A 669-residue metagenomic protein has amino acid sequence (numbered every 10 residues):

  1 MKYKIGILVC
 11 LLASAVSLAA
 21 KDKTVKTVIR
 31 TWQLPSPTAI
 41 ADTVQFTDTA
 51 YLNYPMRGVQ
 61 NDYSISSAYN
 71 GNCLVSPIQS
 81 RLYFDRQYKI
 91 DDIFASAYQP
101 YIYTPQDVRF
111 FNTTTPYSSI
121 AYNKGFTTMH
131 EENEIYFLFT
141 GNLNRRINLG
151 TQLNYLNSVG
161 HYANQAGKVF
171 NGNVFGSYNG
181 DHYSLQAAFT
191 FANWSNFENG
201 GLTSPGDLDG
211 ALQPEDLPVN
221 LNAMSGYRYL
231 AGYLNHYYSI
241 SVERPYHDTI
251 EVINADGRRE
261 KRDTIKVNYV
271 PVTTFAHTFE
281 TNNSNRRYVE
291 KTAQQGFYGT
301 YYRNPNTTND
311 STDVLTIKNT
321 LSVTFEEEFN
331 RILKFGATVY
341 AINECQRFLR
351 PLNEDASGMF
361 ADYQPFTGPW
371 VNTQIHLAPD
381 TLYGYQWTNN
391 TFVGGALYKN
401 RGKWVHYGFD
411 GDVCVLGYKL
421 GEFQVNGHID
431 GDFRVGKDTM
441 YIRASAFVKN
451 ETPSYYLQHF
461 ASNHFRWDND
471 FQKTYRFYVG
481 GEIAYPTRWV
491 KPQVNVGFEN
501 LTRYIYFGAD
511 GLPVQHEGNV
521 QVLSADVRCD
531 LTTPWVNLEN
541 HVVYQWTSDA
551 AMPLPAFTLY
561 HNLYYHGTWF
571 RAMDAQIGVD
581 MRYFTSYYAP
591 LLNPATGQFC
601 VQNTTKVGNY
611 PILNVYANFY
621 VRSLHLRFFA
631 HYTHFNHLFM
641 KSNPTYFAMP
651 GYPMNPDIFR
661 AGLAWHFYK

Functional and structural regions predicted by a protein language model:
M1-T24, H631, P656-F659, L663-K669: Bacterial Sec-dependent N-terminal signal peptides
V9, V108-F111, L138, A396 (+1 more regions): Residue-level signal for the start and early helices of compact helical domains
A19-L230, Y238-I253, D430-M440, Y652-P656 (+1 more regions): Membrane-proximal, glycine/serine-rich, low-complexity loop/turn segments characteristic of large bacterial
T115, V219-T292, N304-K669: Exposed, low-structure sequence patches enriched in small/polar residues
G299-Y302: N-terminal low-complexity tails
